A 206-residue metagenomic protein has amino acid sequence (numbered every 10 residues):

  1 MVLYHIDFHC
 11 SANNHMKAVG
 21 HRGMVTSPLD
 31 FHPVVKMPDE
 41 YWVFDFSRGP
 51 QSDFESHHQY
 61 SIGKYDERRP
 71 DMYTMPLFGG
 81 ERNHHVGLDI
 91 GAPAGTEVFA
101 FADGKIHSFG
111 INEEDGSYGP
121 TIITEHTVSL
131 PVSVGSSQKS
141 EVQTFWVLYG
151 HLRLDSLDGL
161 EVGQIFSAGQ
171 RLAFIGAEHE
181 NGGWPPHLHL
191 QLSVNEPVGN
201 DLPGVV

Functional and structural regions predicted by a protein language model:
M1, A12, R22, P131-V142: Short, basic, low-complexity termini and linkers enriched in Ser/Thr/Gly/Pro that act as targeting/leader peptides
M1-P93: Polar/charged, compositionally biased leader and regulatory segments
V2-M37, D158, Q164-E180, W184-V206: Acidic, glycine-rich catalytic/binding loops that coordinate metals and/or anionic ligands
F78-D115: Short, glycine/small-residue-enriched coil/turn segments at secondary-structure junctions
I90, G104, T124, G169 (+1 more regions): Terminal peptide-recognition signature
G91-A92, L152-L160: Short alpha-helix capping/helix-loop boundary micro-motifs
P93, F99, E161-S167: Residue-level recognition of short, solvent-exposed, well-ordered loop/turn junctions that link secondary-structure
A100-V134, V142-S156: Zn2+-dependent peptidoglycan hydrolase active-site motif and core
